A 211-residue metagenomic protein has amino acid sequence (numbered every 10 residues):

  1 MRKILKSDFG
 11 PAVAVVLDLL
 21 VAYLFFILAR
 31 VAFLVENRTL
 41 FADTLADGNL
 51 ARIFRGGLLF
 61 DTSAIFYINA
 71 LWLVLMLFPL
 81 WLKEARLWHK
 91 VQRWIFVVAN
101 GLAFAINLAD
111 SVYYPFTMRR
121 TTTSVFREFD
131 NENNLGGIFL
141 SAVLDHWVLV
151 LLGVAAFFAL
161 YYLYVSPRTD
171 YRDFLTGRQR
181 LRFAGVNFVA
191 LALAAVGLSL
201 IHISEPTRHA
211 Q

Functional and structural regions predicted by a protein language model:
R2-L200: Helix-loop-helix transmembrane hairpins and adjacent membrane-interface loops of multi-pass inner-membrane proteins
I201-Q211: Single conserved hydrophobic/aromatic residue that forms the stacking wall/gate of nucleotide- or nucleobase-binding
